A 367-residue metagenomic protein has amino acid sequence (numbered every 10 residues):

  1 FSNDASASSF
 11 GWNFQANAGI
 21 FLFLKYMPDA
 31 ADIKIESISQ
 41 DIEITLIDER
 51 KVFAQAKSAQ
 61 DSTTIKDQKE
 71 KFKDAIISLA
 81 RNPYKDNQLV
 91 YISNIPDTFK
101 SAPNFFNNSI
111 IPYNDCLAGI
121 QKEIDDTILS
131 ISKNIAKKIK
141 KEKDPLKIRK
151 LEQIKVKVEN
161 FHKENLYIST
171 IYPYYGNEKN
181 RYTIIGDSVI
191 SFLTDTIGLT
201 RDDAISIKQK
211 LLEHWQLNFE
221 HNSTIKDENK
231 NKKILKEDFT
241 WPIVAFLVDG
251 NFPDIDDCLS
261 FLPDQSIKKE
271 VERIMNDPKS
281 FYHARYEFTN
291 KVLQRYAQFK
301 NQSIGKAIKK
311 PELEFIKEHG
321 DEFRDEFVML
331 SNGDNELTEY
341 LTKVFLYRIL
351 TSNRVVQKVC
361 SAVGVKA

Functional and structural regions predicted by a protein language model:
F1-N17, V365-A367: N-terminal intrinsically disordered, low-complexity tails enriched in polar/charged
F1-S6, S58-L330: Acidic metal-coordinating catalytic centers involved in nucleic-acid phosphodiester chemistry
D4-A5, A54-Q55, R348, R354: A composition-driven signal for long, intrinsically disordered, charge-rich low-complexity tracts
S9, N13-I77: Catalytic centers of nucleases
V328-A367: Hydrophobic, glycine-enriched assembly/anchoring segments
